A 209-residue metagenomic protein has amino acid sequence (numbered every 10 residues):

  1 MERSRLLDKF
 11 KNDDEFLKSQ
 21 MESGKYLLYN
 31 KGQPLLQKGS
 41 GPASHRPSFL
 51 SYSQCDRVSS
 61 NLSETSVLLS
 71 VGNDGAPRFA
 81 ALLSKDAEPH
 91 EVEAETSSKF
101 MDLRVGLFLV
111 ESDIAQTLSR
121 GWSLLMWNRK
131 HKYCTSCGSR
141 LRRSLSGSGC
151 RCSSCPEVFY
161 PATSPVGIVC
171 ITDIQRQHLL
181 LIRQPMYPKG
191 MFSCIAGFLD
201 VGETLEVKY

Functional and structural regions predicted by a protein language model:
M1-E111: N-terminal alpha-helical interaction blocks
Q33, G147-G149, H178: A generic structural signal for beta-strand entry/edge sites
A115-T117: Long, low-complexity, proline- and polar/charged-enriched segments that are largely intrinsically disordered
S119-C170: Cys/His-rich short segments
L141, Y187, D200-V201: Glycine-/small-residue-rich active-site loops that bind phosphorylated ligands and cofactors
S153-C194: N-terminal strand-loop-strand
S193-Y209: The catalytic Nudix box helix
